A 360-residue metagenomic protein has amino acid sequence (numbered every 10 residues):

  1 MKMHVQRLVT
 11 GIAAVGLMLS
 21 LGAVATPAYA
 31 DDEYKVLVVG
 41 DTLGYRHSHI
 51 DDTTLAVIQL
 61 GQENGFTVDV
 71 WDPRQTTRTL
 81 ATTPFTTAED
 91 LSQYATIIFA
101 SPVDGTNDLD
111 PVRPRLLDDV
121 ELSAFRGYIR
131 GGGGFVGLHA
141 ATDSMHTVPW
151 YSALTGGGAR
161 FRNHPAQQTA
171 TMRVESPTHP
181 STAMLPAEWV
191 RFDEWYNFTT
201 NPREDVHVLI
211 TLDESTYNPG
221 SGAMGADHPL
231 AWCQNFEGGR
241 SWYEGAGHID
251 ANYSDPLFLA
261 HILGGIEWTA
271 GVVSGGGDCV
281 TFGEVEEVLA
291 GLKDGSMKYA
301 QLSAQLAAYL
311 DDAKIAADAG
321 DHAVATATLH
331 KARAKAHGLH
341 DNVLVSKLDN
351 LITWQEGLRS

Functional and structural regions predicted by a protein language model:
M1-A30: Secretory targeting and sorting signals
D31-Y34, G40, S48-D51, L55-Q59 (+6 more regions): Extracellular ligand-binding/catalytic regions of CAZymes and related secreted enzymes and adhesion modules
K35-V39, V68-D72, A95-S101, I129 (+4 more regions): Structural recognition of the beta-strand scaffold that forms the well-ordered cores of secreted hydrolase catalytic
V36, V57, I97, G132 (+6 more regions): Residue-level detector of buried hydrophobic side-chain packing in well-ordered secondary-structure elements
T42, V103-A187: A glycine-rich, often tryptophan-bearing local segment used as a flexible ligand/cofactor-contacting loop or short
D69-A88: Glycine-rich, highly charged phosphate/nucleotide-binding loops
G157-G238: Catalytic beta-strand/loop cores that center a nucleophilic Ser/Cys/Thr and support acyl-enzyme chemistry
D278-S360: Soluble extracellular-acting proteins and domains
